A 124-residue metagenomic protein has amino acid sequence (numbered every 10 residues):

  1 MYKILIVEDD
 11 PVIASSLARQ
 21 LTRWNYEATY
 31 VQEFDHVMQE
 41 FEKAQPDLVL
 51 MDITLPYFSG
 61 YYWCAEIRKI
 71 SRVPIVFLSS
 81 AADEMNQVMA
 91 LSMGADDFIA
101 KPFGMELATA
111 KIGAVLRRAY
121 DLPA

Functional and structural regions predicted by a protein language model:
M1-L122: N-terminal/domain-start alpha-helical segments
